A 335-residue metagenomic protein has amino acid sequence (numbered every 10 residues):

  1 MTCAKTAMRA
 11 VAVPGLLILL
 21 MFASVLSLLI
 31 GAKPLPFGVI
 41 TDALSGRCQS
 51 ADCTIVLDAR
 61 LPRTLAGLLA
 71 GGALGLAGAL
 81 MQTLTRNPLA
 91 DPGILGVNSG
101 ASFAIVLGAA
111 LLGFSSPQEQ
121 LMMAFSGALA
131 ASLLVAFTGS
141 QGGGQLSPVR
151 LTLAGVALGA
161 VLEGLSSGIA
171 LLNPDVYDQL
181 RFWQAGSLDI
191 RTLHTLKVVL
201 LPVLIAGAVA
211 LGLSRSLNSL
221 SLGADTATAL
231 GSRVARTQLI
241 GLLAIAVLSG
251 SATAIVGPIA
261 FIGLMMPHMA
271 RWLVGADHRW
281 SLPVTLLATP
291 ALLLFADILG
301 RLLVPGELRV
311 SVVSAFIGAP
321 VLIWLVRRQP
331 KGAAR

Functional and structural regions predicted by a protein language model:
M1-R335: Alpha-helical transmembrane segments in inner-membrane proteins
